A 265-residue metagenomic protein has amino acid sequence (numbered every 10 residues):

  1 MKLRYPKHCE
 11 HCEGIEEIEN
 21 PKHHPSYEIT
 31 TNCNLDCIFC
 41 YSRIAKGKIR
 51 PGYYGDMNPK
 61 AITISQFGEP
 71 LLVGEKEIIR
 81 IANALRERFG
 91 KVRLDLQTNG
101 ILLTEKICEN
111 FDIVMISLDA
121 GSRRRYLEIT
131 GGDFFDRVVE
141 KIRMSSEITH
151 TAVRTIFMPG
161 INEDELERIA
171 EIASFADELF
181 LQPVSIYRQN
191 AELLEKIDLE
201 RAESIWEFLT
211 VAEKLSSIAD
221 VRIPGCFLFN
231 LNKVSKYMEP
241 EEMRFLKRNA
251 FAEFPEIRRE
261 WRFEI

Functional and structural regions predicted by a protein language model:
M1-D36, S42-I49, E241-R244: N-terminal [4Fe-4S]-dependent radical SAM core
P21, N58-T63, F134-I142: Conserved mixed alpha/beta catalytic, RNA-binding, or beta-rich assembly cores of soluble enzyme, regulatory
E28, S65, D95-N99: Structural motif
Y54-N58, T104-N110, L231-S235: Short loop/helix-cap segments at secondary-structure boundaries that form the rim of catalytic
G55-L72: Short Fe-S-cluster ligation motifs
L72-E203: Conserved AdoMet/S-adenosylmethionine-binding subsite of the radical SAM
R168-I265: Auxiliary Fe-S-binding modules of radical SAM enzymes
